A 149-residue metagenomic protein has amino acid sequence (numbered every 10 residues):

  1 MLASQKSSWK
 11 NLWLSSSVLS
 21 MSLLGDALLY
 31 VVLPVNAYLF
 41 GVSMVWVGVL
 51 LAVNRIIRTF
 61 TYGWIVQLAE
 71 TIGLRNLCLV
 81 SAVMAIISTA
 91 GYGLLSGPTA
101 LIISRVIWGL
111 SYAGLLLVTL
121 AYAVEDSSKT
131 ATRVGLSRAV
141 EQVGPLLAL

Functional and structural regions predicted by a protein language model:
K6-R55: Helix-loop boundary and gating motifs at the non-cytosolic
N36-F40, T71, Y122-K129: Helix-to-coil boundary motifs at intracellular loop junctions of multi-pass secondary transporters
G41, G73, L94-A100: Helix-breaking motifs and short loop linkers at transmembrane-helix boundaries and internal kinks in secondary membrane
R55-G63, P145-L146: Residue-level signature of mid-helix packing/kink "hotspots" within the transmembrane helices of 12-pass Major
T59-G93: Conserved MFS/SLC helix-loop-helix module at the cytosolic interface between two early adjacent transmembrane helices
S88, T99-I107: Paired small-residue
S104-Q142: Cytoplasmic helix-loop-helix junction between adjacent transmembrane helices in 12-TM secondary transporters
